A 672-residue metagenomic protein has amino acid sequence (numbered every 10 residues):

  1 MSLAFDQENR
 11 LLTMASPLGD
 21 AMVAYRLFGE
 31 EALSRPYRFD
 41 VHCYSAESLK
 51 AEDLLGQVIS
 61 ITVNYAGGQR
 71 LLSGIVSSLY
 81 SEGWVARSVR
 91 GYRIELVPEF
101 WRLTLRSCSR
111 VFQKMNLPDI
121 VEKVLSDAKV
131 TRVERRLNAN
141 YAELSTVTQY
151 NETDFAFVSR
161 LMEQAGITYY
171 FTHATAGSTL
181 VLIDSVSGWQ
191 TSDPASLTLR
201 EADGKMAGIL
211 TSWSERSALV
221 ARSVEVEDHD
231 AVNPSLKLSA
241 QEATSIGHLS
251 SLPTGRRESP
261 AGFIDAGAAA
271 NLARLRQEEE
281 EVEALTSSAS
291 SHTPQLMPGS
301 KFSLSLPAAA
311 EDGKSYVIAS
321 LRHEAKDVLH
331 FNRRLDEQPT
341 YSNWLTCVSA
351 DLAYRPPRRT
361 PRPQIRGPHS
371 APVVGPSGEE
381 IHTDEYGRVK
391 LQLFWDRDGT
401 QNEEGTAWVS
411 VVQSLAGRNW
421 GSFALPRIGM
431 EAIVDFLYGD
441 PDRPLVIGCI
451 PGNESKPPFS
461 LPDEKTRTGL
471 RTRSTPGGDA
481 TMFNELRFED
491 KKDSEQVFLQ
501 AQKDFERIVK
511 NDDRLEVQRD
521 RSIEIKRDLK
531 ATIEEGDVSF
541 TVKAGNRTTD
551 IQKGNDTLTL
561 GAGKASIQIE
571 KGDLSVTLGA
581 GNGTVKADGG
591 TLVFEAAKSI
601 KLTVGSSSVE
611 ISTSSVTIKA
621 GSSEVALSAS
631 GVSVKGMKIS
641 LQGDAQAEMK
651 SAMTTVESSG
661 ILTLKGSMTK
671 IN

Functional and structural regions predicted by a protein language model:
M1-R110, Q164, A284: Assembly/oligomerization scaffold segments
L27-D40, A266-E283, G399-Q413: Short, basic/aromatic beta-hairpin or loop at an interaction surface
F39-L49, E281-H292, R358, L415-G421: Short alpha-helix capping/helix-loop boundary micro-motifs
D53-L54, L296, D312, P426: Short, well-ordered loop/turn sites that connect or cap secondary structure elements
G67-I75, A310-A319, V328, G439-C449: Short, Lys/Arg- and Gly-enriched loop/turn segments at beta-strand edges
S81-L96, L180, E324-Y341, L345 (+3 more regions): Short, solvent-exposed secondary-structure boundary/capping segments
V85, M115-V133, A139, V147-D351: Extended, domain-scale alpha-helical bundle/helix-rich regions
L182-I183, I365-A620, E624-L627, V632-K635 (+2 more regions): Structural signature for extended repeat/solenoid scaffolds and their inter-repeat hinge/linker regions, spanning
